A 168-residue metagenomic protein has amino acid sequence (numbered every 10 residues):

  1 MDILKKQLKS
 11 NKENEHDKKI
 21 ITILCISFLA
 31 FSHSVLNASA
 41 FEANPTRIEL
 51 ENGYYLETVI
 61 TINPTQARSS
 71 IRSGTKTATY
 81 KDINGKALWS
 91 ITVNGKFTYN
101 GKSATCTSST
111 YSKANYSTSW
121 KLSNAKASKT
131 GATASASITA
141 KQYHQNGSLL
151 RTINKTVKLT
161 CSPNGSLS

Functional and structural regions predicted by a protein language model:
M1-G85: N-terminal prepro-regions of secreted/extracellular proteins
P64-S168: Mature secreted bioactive peptide module from preproproteins
